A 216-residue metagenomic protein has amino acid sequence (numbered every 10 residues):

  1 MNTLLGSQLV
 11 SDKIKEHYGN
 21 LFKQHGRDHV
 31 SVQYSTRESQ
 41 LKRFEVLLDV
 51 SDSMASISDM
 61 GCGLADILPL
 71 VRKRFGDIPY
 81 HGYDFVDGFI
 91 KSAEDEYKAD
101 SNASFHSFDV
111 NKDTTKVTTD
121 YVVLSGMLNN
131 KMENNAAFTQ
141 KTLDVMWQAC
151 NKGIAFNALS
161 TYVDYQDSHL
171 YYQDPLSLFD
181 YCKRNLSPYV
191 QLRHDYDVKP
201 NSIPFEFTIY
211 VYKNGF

Functional and structural regions predicted by a protein language model:
M1-D28: N-terminal, positively charged/glycine-rich alpha-helical extensions of SAM-dependent methyltransferases
R37-M54: Conserved alpha-helix/loop element of class I SAM-dependent methyltransferases that forms part of the SAM/SAH-binding
S58, L64-N111: Class I SAM-dependent methyltransferase SAM/SAH-binding core
K112-V117: Short conserved loop adjoining the S-adenosyl-L-methionine
Y121-N134: A short SAM/SAH-binding and catalytic strip from SAM-dependent methyltransferases
K131-L143: A short, conserved alpha-helix within the catalytic core of class I
C150-S160: Conserved beta-strand signature within the Rossmann-like core of class I S-adenosyl-L-methionine
S168-F216: Class I S-adenosyl-L-methionine
